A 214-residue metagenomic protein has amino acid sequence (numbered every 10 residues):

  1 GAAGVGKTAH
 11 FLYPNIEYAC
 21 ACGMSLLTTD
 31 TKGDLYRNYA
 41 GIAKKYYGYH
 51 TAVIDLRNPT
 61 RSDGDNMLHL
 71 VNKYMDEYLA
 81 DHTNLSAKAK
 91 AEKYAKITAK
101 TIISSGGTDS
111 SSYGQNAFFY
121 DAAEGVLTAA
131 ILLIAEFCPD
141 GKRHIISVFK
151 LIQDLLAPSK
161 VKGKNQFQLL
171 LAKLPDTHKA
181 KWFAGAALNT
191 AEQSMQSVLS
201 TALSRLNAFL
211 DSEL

Functional and structural regions predicted by a protein language model:
G1-L214: P-loop NTPase motor domains
